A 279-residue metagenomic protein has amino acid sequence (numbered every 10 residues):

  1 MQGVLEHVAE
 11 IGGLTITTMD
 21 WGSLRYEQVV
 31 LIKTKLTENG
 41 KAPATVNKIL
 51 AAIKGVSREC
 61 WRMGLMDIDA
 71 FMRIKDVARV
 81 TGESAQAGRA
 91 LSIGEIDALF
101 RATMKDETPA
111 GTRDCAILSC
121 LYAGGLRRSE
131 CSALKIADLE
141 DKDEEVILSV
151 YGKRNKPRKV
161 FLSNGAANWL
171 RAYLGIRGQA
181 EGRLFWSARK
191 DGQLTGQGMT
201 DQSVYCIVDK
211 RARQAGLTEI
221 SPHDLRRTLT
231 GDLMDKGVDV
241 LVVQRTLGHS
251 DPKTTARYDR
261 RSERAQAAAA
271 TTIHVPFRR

Functional and structural regions predicted by a protein language model:
Q2-R279: Conserved catalytic core of the tyrosine transesterase superfamily
